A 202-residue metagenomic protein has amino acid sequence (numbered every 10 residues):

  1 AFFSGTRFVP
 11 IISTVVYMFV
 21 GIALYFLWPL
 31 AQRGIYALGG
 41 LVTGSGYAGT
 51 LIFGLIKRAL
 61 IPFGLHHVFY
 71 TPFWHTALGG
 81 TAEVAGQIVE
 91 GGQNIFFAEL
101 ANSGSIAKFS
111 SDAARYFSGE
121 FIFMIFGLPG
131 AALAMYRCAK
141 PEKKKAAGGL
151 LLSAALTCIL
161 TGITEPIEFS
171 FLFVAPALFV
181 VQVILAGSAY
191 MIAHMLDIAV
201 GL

Functional and structural regions predicted by a protein language model:
A1, T71, R115-E142: Transmembrane alpha-helical segments in integral membrane proteins
A1-L78, G201-L202: Signature of multi-pass transmembrane helix bundles
F2, L38-Y47, A85, A146-T161: Juxtamembrane inter-helical linkers in multi-pass membrane proteins
F2-T6, P10, V42, G46 (+4 more regions): Membrane-helix interfacial "entry" motifs
P10, M18, I22-F26, G49-T50 (+6 more regions): Transmembrane alpha-helical segments of multi-pass membrane transport proteins and ion-pumping complexes
P10-I12, L51, F123, A147-L152 (+1 more regions): Hydrophobic alpha-helical transmembrane segments
A48-M124: Periplasmic/ER-lumenal interhelical loops and adjacent helix-loop junctions in multi-pass membrane proteins
E83-A114, L128-R137, G149-A154, L160-L202: Transmembrane alpha-helical segments and their short flanking loops that form helix-hairpins/helix-helix interfaces
